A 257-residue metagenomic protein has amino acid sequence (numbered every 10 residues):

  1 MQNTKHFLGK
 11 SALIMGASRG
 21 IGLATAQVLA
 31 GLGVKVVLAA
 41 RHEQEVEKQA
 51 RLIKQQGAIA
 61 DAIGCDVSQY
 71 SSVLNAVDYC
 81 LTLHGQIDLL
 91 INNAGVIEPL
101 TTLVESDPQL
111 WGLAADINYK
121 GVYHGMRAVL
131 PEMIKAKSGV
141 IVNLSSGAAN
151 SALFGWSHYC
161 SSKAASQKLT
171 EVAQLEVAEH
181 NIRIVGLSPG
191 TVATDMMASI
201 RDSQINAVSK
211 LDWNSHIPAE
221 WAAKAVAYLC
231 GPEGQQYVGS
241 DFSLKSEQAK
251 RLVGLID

Functional and structural regions predicted by a protein language model:
S18-R19: Conserved glycine-rich cofactor-binding loop
Q44, G64-N75, P108: The beta1-alpha1 cofactor-binding region of Rossmann-like NAD(H)/NADP(H)-dependent oxidoreductases
T101-L103, D107-G112: Substrate-binding pocket helix/loop in short-chain dehydrogenase/reductase
M126, S162: Active-site helix of classical SDR
S146: Residue(s) in the substrate-gating loop at a strand-loop-helix junction that position the organic substrate next
S151, V172-I182: Active-site-adjacent segment of SDR/Rossmann-fold oxidoreductases
G186-L187, S203-L252: C-terminal helical subdomain
